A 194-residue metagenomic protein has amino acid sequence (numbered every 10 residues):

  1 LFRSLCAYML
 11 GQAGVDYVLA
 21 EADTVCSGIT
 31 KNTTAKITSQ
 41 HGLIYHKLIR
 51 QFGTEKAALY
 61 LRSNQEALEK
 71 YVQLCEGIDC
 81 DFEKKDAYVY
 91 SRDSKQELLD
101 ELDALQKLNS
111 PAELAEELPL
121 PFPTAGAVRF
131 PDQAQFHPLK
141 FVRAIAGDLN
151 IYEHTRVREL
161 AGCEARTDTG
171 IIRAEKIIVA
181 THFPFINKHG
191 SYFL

Functional and structural regions predicted by a protein language model:
G11-N32: Glycine-rich FAD pyrophosphate-binding loop
V15-Y17, A112, I177: Hydrophobic anchor at the start of a short beta-strand that flanks the dinucleotide cofactor-binding loop
G28, N32-S63: Glycine-rich active-site loop/strand segments that organize a redox cofactor
L43-R50, V72-A144: Flavin (FAD/FMN) cofactor-binding and adjacent substrate-gating region of FAD-dependent oxidoreductase domains
R62-K70: N-terminal FAD cofactor-binding segment of flavoenzymes
L102-L105, T124-K176, A180: Helical element adjacent to the flavin cofactor pocket in flavoenzyme catalytic cores
K176-F193: Flavin (primarily FAD) binding-site architecture
